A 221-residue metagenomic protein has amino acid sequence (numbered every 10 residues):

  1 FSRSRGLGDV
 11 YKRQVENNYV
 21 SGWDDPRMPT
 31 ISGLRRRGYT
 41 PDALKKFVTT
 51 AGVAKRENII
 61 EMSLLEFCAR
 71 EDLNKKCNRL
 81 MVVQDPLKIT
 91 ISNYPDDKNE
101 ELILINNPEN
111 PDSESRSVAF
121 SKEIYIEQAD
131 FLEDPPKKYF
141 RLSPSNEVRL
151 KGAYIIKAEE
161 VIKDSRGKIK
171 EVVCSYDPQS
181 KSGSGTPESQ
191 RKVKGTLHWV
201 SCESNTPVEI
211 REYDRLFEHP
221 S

Functional and structural regions predicted by a protein language model:
F1-Y11: Short, small-residue-biased leader/transition segments that mark boundaries at the very start of proteins
S2, Q14-V15, L34, V48: Hydrophobic alpha-helix position signal
D9-W23, R27: Scaffold signal of the M16-like zinc-metallopeptidase fold and its non-catalytic homologs
V20-S21, R27-S32, R36-K46, A51-S221: Basic, alpha-helical terminal appendages of large translation-related enzymes
